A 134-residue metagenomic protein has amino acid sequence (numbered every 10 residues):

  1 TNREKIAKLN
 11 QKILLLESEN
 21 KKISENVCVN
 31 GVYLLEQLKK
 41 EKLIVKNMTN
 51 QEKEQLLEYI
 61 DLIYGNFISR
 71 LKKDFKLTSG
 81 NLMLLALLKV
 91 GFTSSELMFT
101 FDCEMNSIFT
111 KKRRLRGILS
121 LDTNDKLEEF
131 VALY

Functional and structural regions predicted by a protein language model:
T1-G80: Membrane-proximal linker segments that couple transmembrane helices to downstream signaling/catalytic modules
K46-Y134: Cytosolic nucleotide-binding catalytic cores of signal-transduction proteins
